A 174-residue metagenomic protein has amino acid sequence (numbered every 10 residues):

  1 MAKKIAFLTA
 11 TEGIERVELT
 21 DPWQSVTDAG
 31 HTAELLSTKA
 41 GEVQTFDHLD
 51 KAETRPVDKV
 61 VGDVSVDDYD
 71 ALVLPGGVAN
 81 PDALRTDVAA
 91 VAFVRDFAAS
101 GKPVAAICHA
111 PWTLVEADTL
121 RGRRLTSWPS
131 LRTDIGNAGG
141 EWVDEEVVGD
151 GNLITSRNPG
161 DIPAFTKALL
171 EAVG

Functional and structural regions predicted by a protein language model:
M1-S100, V104, T113-T119, R132-G174: Extended, subdomain-level signal for the structured scaffold at the beginning of enzyme domains
C108: Catalytic nucleophile serine of serine hydrolases, specifically the conserved "nucleophile elbow" pentapeptide
G122: Exposed beta-strand and adjacent loop surfaces of beta-rich binding modules that mediate intermolecular recognition
L125: Anionic-ligand binding patches
